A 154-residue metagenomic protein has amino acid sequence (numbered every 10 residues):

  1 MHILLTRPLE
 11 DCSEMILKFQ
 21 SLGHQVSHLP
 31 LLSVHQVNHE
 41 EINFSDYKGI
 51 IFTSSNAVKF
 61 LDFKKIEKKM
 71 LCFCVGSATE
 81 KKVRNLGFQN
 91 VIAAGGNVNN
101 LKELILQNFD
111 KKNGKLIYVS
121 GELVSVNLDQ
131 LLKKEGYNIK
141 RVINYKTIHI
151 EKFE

Functional and structural regions predicted by a protein language model:
M1-E154: Signature of uroporphyrinogen-III synthase
